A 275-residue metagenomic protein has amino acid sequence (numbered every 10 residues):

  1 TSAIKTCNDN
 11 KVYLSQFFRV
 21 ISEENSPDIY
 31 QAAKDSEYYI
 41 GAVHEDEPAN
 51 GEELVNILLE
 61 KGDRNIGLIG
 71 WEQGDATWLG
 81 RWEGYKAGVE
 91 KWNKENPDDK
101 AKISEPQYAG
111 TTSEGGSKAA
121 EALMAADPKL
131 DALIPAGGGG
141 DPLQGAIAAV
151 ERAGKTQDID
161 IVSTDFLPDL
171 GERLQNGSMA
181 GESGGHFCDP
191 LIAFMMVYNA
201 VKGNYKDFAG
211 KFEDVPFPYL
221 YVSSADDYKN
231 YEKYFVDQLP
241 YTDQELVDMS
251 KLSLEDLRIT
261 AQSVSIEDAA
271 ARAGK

Functional and structural regions predicted by a protein language model:
T1-L14, E83-Y85, K102-E172, F194: Hydrophobic alpha-helical
I4-A49, P168-G171: Flexible loop/hinge segments that line or gate small-molecule binding clefts
F18, G70, S163-D165: Short beta-strand/turn micro-motifs composed of small residues that flank or help shape donor/cofactor-binding pockets
S26, I192-K275: Hinge/cleft segment of the Venus flytrap/periplasmic-binding protein
D35, I40-G67, G80, G115-S117 (+2 more regions): Hydrophobic alpha-helical segments within soluble ligand-binding/sensing domains
I40, D131-A132, A180-G181: Conserved acidic residues
V43-H44, I66-T77, P106-G110, I134-A136: Short beta-strand->loop
N50-L54, A76-D99, G115, A119 (+1 more regions): Short, solvent-exposed amphipathic alpha-helices that sit in or adjacent to ligand/effector-binding or catalytic
